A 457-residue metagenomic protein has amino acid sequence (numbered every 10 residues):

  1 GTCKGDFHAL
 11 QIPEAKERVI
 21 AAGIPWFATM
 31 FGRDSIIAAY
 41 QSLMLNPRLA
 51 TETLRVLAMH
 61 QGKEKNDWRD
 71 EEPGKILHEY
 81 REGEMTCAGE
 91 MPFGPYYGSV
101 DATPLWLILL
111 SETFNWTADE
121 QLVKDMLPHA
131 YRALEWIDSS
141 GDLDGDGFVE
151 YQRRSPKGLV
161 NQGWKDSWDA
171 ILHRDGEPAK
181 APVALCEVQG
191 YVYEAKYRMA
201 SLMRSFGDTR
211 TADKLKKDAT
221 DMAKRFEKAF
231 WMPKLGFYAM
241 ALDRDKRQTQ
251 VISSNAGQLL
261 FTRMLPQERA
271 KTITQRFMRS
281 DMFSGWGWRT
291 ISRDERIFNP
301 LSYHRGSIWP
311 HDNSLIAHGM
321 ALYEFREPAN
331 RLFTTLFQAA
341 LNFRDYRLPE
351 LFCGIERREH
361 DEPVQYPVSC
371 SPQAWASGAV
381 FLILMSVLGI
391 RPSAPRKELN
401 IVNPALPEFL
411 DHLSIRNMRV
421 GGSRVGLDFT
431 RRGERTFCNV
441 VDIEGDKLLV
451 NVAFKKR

Functional and structural regions predicted by a protein language model:
G1-M30, R55-Y97, L143-A184, K224-I308 (+4 more regions): Extended glycan-interaction surfaces of carbohydrate-active proteins
G1-M30, T51, E120-L127, Y131-D142 (+5 more regions): Acidic/polar, glycine-enriched structural segments that form the non-catalytic walls/loops of the carbohydrate-binding
L10, L57, T113, I137-S140 (+5 more regions): Alpha-helical solenoid scaffolds that mediate protein-protein interactions, centered on TPR/SEL1-like repeats but also
D34-K65, N255-Q267, N313-A329, F333-L336: Alpha-helical support elements that line or immediately flank enzyme active sites and cofactor-binding pockets
A39, T103, L107-L110, Q189 (+2 more regions): TPR repeat positional signature
L110-D125, K196-K214, M320-E327: Inter-helical turn/loop segments and adjacent helix faces that build the functional surface of alpha-helical bundle
E268, Q275-R293, I297-F298, S302-Y303 (+1 more regions): Non-catalytic C-terminal accessory modules of carbohydrate-active enzymes
